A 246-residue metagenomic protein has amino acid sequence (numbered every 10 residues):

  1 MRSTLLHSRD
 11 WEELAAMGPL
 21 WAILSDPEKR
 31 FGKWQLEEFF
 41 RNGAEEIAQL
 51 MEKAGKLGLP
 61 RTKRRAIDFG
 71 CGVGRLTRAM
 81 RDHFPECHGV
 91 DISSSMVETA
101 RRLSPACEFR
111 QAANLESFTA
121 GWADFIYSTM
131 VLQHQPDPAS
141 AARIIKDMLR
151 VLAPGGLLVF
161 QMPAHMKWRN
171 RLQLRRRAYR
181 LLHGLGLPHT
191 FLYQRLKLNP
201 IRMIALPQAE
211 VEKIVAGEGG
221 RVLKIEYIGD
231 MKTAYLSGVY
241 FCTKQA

Functional and structural regions predicted by a protein language model:
M1-A66, G72-F84, H88-S117, V159-A246: Class I (Rossmann-like) S-adenosyl-L-methionine-dependent methyltransferase catalytic domain, capturing the SAM-binding
R81-P85, P136, A153: Short conserved AdoMet
E116-I126: A short acidic, Gly/Pro-enriched loop at the edge of an enzyme's catalytic core that lines a small-molecule cofactor
F125-A139: A short SAM/SAH-binding and catalytic strip from SAM-dependent methyltransferases
L132, P136, I144, A164 (+1 more regions): Flexible, active-site-proximal loop/turn residues at the rims of small-molecule/cofactor binding pockets and catalytic
P138-A141, I145, Q208: Nucleotide-sugar-dependent glycosyltransferases with a strong bias toward membrane-associated enzymes that transfer
A142-P154: A short glycine-rich, Lys/Arg-flanked "PGG" loop and its adjoining helix->strand segment in the class I
